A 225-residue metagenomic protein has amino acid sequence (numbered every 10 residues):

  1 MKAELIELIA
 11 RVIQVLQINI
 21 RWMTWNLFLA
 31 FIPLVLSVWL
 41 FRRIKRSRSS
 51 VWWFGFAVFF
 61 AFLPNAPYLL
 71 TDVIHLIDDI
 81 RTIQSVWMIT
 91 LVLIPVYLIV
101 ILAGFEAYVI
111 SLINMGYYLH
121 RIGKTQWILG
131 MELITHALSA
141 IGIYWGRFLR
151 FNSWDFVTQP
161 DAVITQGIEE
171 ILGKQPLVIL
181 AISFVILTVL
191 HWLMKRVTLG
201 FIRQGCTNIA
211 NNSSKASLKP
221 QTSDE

Functional and structural regions predicted by a protein language model:
A3-A30: Hydrophobic transmembrane alpha-helical segments in integral membrane proteins
Q17-W25, L91-L93, N152, I164-T188: Membrane-interface transmembrane-helix boundary segments in multi-pass integral membrane proteins
I32-R42, L102-L119, F184-Q204: Transmembrane alpha-helical segments in integral membrane proteins
L40-V51, Y117-W127: Membrane-interface helix-boundary motifs at transmembrane edges
S50-L91: A glycine-rich, hydrophobic loop/mini-helix early in the fold
W53-P64, M131-F148: Hydrophobic alpha-helical membrane-insertion segments
I141-V163: Juxtamembrane non-transmembrane "cap" segments at the membrane-aqueous interface of multi-pass membrane proteins
I202-S223: Short, highly charged, low-complexity non-transmembrane loops/tails of multi-pass membrane proteins
